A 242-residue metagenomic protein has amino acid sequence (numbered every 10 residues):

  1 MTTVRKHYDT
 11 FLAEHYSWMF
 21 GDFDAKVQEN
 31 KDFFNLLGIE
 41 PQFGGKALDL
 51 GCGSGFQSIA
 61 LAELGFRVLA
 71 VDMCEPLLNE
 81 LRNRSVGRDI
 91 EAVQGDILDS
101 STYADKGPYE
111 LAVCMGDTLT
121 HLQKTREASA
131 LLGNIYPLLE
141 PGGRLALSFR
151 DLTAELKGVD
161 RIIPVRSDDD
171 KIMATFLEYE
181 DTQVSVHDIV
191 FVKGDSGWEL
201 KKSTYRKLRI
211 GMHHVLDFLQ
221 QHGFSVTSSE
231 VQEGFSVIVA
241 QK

Functional and structural regions predicted by a protein language model:
M1-F43: Conserved class I S-adenosyl-L-methionine
G44-G53: Conserved class I S-adenosyl-L-methionine
G55-S100: Class I SAM-dependent methyltransferase SAM/SAH-binding core
T102-L111: A short acidic, Gly/Pro-enriched loop at the edge of an enzyme's catalytic core that lines a small-molecule cofactor
E110-R126: A short SAM/SAH-binding and catalytic strip from SAM-dependent methyltransferases
S129-P141: A short glycine-rich, Lys/Arg-flanked "PGG" loop and its adjoining helix->strand segment in the class I
A146-F218: SAM-dependent methyltransferase
H214-K242: C-terminal lobe and adjacent flexible extensions of AdoMet/dcAdoMet transferase-like proteins
